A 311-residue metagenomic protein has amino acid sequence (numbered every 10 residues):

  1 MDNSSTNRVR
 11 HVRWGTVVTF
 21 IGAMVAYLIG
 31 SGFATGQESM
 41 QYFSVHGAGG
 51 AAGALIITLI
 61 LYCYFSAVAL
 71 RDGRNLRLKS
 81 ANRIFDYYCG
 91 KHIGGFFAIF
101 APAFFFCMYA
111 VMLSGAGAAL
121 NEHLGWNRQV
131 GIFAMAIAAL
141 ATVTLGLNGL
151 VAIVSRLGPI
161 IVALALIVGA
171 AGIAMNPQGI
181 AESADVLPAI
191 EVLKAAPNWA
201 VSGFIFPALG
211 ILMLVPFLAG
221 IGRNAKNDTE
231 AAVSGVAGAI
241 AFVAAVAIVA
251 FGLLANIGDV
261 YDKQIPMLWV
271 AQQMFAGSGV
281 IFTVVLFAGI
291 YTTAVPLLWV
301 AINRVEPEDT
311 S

Functional and structural regions predicted by a protein language model:
M1-G36, A171, A196-F204, G220-V233: Membrane-interface "cap" regions at the ends of multi-pass membrane proteins
S4-V9, G36-Q41, L145-R156, P216-A241 (+2 more regions): Hydrophobic, small-residue-rich membrane helices and short re-entrant helix-turn-helix hairpins that build
N7-T16, V45-A51, R74-F104, E122-R128 (+2 more regions): Transmembrane-helix boundary/entry motifs in multi-pass membrane transporters
W14-G15, Y42-V68, V233-A247: Extracellular loop-to-transmembrane helix junctions
S31, P102, F106, A139 (+3 more regions): Hydrophobic alpha-helical segments and their helix-loop junctions in multi-pass secondary transporters
I56-N82, I248-N256: Juxtamembrane transmembrane-helix boundary signature
A116-L120, W126-M135, T142-M175: Membrane-interface loop-to-helix entry segments
P188-V192, L253-A276: Membrane-interface interhelical connector segments
